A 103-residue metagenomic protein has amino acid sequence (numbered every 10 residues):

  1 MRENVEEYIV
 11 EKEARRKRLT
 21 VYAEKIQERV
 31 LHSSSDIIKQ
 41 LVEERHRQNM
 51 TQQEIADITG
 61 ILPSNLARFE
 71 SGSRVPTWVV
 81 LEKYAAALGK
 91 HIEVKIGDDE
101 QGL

Functional and structural regions predicted by a protein language model:
M1-Q40, G102-L103: N-terminal flexible/basic segments that precede or flank functional cores
I37, Q48, T77: Flexible coil/turn residues that form the inter-helical turn or adjacent wing/linker of helix-turn-helix
L41, Q52, P63, W78-L81: Helix-turn-helix DNA-binding elements, focusing on the entry/boundary residues of the two helices that contact DNA
R45, A56, A85: The alpha-helix within a helix-turn-helix
N49-A67: Short alpha-helical DNA-recognition segment
V79-V94: DNA major-groove recognition helix of helix-turn-helix/homeodomain DNA-binding modules
